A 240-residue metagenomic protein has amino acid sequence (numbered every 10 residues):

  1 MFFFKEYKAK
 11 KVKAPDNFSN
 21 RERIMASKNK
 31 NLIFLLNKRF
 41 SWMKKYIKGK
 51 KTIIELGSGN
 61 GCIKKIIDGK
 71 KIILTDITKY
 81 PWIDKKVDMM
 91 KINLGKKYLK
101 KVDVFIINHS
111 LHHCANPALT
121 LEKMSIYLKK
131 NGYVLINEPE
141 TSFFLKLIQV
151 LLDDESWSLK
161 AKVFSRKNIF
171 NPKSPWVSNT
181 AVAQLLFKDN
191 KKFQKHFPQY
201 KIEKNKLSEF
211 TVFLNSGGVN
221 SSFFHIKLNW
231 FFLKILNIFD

Functional and structural regions predicted by a protein language model:
M1-K100: Conserved N-terminal segment of class I S-adenosyl-L-methionine
I106: A conserved beta-strand element that flanks and buttresses the S-adenosyl-L-methionine
H109-S110: Short catalytic micro-motifs in class I SAM-dependent methyltransferases
L119-Y133: A short glycine-rich, Lys/Arg-flanked "PGG" loop and its adjoining helix->strand segment in the class I
L135-N168: Conserved class I S-adenosyl-L-methionine
K173-N190: Acceptor-substrate binding/catalytic loop of class I
K191, K195-P198, I202-D240: A C-terminal cap/extension of S-adenosyl-L-methionine-dependent methyltransferases that defines the acceptor-substrate
